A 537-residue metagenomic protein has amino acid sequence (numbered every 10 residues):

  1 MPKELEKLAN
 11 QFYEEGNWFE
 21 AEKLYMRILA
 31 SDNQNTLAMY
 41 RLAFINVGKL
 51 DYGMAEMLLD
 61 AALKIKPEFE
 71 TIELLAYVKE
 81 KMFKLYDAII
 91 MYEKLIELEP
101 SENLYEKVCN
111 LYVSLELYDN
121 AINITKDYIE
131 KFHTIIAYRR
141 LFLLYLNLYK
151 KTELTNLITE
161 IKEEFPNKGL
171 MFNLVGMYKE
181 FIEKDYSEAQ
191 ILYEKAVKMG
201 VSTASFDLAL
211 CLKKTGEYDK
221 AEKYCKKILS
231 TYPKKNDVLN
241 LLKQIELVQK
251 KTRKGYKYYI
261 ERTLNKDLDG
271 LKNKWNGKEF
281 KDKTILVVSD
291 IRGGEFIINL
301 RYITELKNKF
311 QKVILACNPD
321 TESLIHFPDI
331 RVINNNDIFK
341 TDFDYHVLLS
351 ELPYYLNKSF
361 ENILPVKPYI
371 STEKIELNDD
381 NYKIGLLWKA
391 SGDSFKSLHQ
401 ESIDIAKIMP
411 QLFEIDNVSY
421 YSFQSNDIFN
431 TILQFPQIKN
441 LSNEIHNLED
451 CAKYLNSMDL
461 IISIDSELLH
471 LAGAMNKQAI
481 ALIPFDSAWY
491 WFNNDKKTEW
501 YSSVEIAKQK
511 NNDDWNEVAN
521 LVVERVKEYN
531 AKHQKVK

Functional and structural regions predicted by a protein language model:
M1-L5, N276-E279: TPR-adjacent "capping" and linker segments in tetratricopeptide-repeat scaffold/adaptor proteins
K3-R27, F44, G48, Y77 (+1 more regions): Alpha-helical segment of the N-proximal tetratricopeptide repeat
I28, A61-A62, K94-L95, D127-Y128 (+4 more regions): Canonical positions in the second alpha-helix
N33, K66-P67, E99-P100, F132-H133 (+3 more regions): Short coil turns that delineate tetratricopeptide repeat
L37-R41, L50, F83, S114 (+6 more regions): Catalytic machinery of carbohydrate-active enzymes, primarily nucleotide-sugar-dependent glycosyltransferases
M54-E93, E97, N103-N110: A generic tandem-repeat structural signature
